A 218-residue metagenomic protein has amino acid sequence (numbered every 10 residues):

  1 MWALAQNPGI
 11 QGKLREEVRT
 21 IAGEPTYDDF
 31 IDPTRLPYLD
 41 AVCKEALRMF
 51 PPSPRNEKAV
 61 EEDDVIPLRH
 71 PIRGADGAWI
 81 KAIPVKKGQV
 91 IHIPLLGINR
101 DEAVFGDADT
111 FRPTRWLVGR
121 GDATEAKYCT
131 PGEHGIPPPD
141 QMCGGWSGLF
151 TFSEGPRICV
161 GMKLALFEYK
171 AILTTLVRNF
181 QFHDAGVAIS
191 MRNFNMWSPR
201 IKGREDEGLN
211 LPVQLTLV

Functional and structural regions predicted by a protein language model:
A3-R55, V60-E62, K86-Q89, R112 (+1 more regions): Cytochrome P450 I-helix active-site segment
A5-R15, G145, E154-I158, M162-G203: Cytochrome P450 heme-binding "Cys pocket" and the immediately downstream C-terminal segment
L14, A46, V85-I91, F111 (+4 more regions): Structural signal for hydrophobic/aromatic residues that build the beta-strand cores of folded beta-sheet domains
F30, I80-A82, V118-Y169, F194-P199: Cytochrome P450 heme-thiolate "Cys pocket" and heme-binding signature region
R55, A75, I93-P139: Conserved cytochrome P450 K-helix/beta-meander segment immediately N-terminal to the heme-binding cysteine loop
R69-D76: Short, structured beta-strand/loop micro-motifs enriched in basic residues and often containing a Trp
G203-V218: C-terminal helix/juxtamembrane-tail motif
